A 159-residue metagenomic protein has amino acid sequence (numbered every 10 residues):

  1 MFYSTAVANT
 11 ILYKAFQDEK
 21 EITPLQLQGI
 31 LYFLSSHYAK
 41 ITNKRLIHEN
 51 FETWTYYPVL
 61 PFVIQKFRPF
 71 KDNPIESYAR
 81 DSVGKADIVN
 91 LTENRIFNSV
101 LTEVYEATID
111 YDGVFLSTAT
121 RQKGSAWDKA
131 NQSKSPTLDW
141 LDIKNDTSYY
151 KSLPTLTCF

Functional and structural regions predicted by a protein language model:
M1-F159: Domain-edge interaction signal
